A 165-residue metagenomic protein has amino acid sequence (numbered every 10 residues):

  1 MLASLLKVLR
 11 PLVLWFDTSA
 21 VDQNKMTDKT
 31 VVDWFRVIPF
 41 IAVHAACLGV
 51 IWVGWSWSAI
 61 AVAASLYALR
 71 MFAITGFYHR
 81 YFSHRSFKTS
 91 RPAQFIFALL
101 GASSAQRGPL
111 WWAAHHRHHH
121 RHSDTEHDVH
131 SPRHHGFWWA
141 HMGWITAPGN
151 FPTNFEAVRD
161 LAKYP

Functional and structural regions predicted by a protein language model:
M1-P165: Non-catalytic, topology-defining segments of multipass membrane proteins
